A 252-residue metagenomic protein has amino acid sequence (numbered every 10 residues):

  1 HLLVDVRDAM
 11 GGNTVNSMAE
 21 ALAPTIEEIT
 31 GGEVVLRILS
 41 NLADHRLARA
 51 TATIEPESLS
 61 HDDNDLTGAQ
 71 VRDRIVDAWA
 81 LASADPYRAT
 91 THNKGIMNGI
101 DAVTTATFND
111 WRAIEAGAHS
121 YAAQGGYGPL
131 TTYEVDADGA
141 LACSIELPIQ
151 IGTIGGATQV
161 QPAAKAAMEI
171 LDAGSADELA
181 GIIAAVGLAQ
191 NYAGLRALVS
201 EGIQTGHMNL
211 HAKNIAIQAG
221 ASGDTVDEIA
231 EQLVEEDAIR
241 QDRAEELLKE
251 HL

Functional and structural regions predicted by a protein language model:
H1-L2: Short, conserved phosphate-binding/catalytic loop or strand-edge motifs used in phosphoryl-/nucleotidyl-transfer
D8-M10, V15-A163: Glycine-rich anion/phosphate-binding loop at the beta-strand->alpha-helix junction
P148-L252: Catalytic-core signal marking the mid-to-C-terminal active-site face
